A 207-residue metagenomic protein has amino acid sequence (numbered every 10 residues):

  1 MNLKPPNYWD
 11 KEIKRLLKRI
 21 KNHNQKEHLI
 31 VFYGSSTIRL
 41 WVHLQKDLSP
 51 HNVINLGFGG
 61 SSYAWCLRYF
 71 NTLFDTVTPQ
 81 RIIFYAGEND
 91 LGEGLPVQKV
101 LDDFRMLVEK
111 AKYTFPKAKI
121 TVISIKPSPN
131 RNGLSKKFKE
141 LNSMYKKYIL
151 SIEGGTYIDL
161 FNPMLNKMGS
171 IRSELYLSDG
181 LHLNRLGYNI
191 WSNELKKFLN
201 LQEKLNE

Functional and structural regions predicted by a protein language model:
N2-M106, P129-K139, S143: Conserved SGNH/GDSL esterase-like catalytic core that processes O-acyl groups on lipids and polysaccharides
N22-H23, L44-K46, K112, K147-I149 (+2 more regions): Short secondary-structure boundary/capping segments
E27, P50, K117, G154-Y157: A generic structural signal for alpha->beta connector loops
Q45, F74, V108, K112 (+3 more regions): N-terminal cationic-hydrophobic initiation segments that often serve targeting/anchoring roles
I54, T121, I158: General small-molecule cofactor/ligand-binding pocket signal
Y85, I123-S124: Alpha/beta-hydrolase-fold catalytic nucleophile elbow
L101-I123, E140, M144-G155: Charged, glycine-enriched surface loops/patches that mediate electrostatic binding to polyanionic ligands
P129-E207: Catalytic His-Asp segment of secreted/periplasmic serine-dependent ester chemistry enzymes
